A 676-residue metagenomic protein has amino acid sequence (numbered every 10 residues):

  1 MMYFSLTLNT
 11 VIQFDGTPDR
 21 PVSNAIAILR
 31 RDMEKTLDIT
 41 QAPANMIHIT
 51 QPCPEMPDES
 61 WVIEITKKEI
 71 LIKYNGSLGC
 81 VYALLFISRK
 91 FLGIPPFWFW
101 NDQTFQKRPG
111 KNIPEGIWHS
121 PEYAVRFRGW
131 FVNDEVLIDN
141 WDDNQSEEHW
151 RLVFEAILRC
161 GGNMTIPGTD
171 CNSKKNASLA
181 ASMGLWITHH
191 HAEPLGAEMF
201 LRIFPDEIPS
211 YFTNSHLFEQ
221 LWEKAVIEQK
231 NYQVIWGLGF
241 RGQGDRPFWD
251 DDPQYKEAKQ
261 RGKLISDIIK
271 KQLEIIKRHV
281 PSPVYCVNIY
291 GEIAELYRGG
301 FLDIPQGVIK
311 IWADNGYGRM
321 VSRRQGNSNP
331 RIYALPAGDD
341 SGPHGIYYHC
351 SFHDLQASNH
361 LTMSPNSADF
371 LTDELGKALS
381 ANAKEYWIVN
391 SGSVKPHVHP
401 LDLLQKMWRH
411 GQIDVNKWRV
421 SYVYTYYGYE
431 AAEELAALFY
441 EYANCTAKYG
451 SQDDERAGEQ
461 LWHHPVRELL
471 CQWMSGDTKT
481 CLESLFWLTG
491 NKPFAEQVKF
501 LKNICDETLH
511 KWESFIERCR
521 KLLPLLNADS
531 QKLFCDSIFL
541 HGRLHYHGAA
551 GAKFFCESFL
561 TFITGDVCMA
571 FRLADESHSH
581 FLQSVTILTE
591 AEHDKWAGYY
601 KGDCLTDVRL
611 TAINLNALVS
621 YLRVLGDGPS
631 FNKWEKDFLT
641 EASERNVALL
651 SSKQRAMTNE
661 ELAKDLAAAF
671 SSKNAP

Functional and structural regions predicted by a protein language model:
M1-E122: Contiguous, structured surface segment used for ligand recognition
Y3-R20, V136-D139, G244-Q254, F555: Acidic/histidine-rich, surface-exposed loop or edge segments in extracytoplasmic proteins
D19-A27, L78-Y82, N144-E148, K259 (+4 more regions): Soluble non-cytosolic domains of exported or imported proteins
I28-I39, I87-K90, A156, C160 (+4 more regions): Structured segments of extracytoplasmic/periplasmic soluble domains in secreted or envelope-associated proteins
H48-L92, C160, G299-F301, L582-T586 (+4 more regions): Intrinsic-disorder/low-complexity accessory segments
P57, A124, F131-R324, C350-T362 (+3 more regions): Aromatic-lined carbohydrate-binding surfaces of glycoside hydrolases
D102-E148, Q325-I346: Conserved oxyanion/phosphate-binding beta-strand-loop segments in alpha/beta enzyme cores
G116-H119, K256, Q272-P676: Substrate-binding groove of N-acetylhexosamine-processing glycoside hydrolases
